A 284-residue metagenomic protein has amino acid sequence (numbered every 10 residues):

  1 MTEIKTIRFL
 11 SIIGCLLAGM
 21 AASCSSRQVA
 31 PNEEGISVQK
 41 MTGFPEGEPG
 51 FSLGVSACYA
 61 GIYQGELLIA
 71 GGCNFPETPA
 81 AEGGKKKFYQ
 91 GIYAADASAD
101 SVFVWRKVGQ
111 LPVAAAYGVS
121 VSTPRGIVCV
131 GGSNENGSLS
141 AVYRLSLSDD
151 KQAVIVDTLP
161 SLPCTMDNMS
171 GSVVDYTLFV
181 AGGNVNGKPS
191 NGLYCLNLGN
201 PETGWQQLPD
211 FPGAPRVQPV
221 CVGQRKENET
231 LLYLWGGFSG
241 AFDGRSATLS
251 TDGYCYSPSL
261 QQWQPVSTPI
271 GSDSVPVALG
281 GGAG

Functional and structural regions predicted by a protein language model:
M1-E34: Bacterial Sec-dependent N-terminal signal peptides
V29-G284: Kelch-like beta-propeller repeat domains
